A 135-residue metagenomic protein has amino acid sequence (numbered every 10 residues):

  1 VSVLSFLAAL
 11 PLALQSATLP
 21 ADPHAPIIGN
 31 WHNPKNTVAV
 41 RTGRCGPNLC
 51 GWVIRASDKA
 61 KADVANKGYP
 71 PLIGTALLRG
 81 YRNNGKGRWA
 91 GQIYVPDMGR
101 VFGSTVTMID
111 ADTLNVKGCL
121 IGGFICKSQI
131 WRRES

Functional and structural regions predicted by a protein language model:
S2-Q15: Bacterial N-terminal signal peptides
T18-N30: N-terminal helix-cap/turn-to-beta initiation motif at the start of protein domains
I27-I28, H32-G103: Central antiparallel beta-sheet cores of small beta-barrel/beta-sandwich binding domains
C45, I109-D110: Structural motif
P96, T107, L120-G122: Short polar/acidic secondary-structure junctions
D110-L120: Low-complexity, intrinsically disordered Gly/Pro/Thr-rich segments
L120-S135: Edge beta-strand at a domain terminus
